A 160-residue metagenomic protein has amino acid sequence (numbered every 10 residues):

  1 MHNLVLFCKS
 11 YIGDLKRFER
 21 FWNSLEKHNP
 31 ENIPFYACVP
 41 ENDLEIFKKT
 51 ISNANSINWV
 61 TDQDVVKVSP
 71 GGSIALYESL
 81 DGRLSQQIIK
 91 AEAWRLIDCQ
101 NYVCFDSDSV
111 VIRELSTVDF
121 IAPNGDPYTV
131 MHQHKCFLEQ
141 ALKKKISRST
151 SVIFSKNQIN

Functional and structural regions predicted by a protein language model:
M1-N23: N-proximal low-complexity "stem/linker" segments adjacent to membrane-targeting elements
K16, N42-K49: Short, charged/polar "capping" segments at the starts of alpha-helices and the immediately preceding loops
N23-I33: Short, acidic, metal-binding catalytic loop of nucleotide-sugar glycosyltransferases
N32-D43, V60-D64: Short beta-strand/loop segment that forms part of the nucleotide-sugar
I46-L96: Active-site-proximal specificity loops/subdomain of glycosyltransferases
D81, C136-N160: A conserved mid-domain beta-alpha-beta active-site/ligand-binding segment of alpha/beta enzyme cores
Y102: Short aromatic/hydrophobic "clamp" motif used to bind/position activated sugar donors
V110-S147: Conserved donor-nucleotide/metal-binding helix-loop-beta segment in metal-dependent transferases, i.e., the alpha-helix
